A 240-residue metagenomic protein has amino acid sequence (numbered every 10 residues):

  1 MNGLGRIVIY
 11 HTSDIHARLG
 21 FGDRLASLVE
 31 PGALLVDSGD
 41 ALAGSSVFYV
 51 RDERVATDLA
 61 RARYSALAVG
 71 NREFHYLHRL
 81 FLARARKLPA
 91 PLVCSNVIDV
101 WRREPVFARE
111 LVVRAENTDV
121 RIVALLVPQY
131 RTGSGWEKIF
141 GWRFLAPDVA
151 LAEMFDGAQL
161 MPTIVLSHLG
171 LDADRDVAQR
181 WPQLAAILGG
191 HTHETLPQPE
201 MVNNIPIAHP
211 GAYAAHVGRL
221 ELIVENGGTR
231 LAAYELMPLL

Functional and structural regions predicted by a protein language model:
M1-L240: Acidic, metal/ion-coordinating pockets
